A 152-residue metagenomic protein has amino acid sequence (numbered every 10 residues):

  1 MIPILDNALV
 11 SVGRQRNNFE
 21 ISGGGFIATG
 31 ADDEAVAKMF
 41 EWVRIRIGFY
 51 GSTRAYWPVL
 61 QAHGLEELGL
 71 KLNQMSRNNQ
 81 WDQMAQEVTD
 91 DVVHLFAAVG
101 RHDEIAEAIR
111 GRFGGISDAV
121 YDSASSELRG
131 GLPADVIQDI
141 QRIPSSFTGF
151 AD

Functional and structural regions predicted by a protein language model:
M1-D152: Active-site-adjacent structural elements that line small-molecule/cofactor binding pockets in enzymes
